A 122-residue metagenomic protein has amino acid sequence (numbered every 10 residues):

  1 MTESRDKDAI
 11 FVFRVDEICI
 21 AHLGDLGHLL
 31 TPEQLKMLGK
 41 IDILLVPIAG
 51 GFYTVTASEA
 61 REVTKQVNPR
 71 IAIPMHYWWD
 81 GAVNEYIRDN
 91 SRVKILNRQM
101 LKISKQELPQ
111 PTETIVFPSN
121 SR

Functional and structural regions predicted by a protein language model:
T2-V67, W78: Active-site-proximal loop/helix segments of hydrolase catalytic cores
I71-R122: Binuclear metal-ion centers of metallo-dependent hydrolases, dominated by the metallo-beta-lactamase
